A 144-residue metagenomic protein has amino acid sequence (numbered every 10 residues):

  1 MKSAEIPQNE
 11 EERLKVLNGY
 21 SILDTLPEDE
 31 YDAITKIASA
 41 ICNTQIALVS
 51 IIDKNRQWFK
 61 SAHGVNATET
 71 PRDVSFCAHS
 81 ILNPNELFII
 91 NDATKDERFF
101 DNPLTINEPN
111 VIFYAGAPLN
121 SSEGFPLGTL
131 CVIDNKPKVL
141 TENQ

Functional and structural regions predicted by a protein language model:
M1-V74: Intrinsically disordered, low-complexity terminal regulatory regions
T44, Y114, L127: Short coil/loop residues immediately preceding or within conserved phosphate-binding loops of NTP-utilizing enzyme
Q45, I52, R56-A62, A67-I112: Regulatory sensory and allosteric helical modules in signal-transduction proteins and certain transcription factors
L48, G116, T129: Conserved beta-strand and immediately adjacent loop positions that scaffold enzyme active sites
E69, I133-Q144: Regulatory loop-to-helix N-cap segments in sensory/regulatory domains that couple ligand/signal detection
I112-E123: A short, aliphatic-rich beta-strand micro-motif
E123-D134: Sensory beta-strand/linker motifs that couple input domains to effectors
